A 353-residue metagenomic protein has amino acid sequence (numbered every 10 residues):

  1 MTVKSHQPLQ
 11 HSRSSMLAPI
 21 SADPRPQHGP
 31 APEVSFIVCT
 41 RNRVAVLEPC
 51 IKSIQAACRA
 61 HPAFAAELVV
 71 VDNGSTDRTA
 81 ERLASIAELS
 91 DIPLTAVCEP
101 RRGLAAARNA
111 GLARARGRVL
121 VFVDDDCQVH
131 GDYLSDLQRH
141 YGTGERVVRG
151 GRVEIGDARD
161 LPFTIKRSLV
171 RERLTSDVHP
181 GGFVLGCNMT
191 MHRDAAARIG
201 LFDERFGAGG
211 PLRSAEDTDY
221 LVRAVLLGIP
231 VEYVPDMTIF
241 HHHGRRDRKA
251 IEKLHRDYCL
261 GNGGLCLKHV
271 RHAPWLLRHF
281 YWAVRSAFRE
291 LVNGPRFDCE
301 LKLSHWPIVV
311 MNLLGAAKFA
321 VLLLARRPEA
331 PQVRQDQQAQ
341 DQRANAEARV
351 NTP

Functional and structural regions predicted by a protein language model:
L17-S21, R43-C58: Short, well-formed alpha-helical segments that are part of the catalytic scaffolds of diverse glycosyltransferases
S53, D72-E81, C127: A conserved acidic beta->alpha catalytic loop
E99-A115: Glycine-rich, basic loop-to-helix element that forms the pyrophosphate-binding segment of sugar-nucleotide handling
L120: Short aromatic/hydrophobic "clamp" motif used to bind/position activated sugar donors
D132-F163: Conserved donor NDP-sugar-binding/catalytic core segment of glycosyltransferases
G151, I165-F183: Short, flexible, basic/aromatic active-site loop/helix in glycosyltransferases
V184, A208-D219: Acidic donor-binding loop at a coil-to-helix junction in glycosyltransferase catalytic cores that engages
K253-L260, R271-P353: Non-catalytic, C-terminal membrane-associated alpha-helical segments of glycosyltransferases
